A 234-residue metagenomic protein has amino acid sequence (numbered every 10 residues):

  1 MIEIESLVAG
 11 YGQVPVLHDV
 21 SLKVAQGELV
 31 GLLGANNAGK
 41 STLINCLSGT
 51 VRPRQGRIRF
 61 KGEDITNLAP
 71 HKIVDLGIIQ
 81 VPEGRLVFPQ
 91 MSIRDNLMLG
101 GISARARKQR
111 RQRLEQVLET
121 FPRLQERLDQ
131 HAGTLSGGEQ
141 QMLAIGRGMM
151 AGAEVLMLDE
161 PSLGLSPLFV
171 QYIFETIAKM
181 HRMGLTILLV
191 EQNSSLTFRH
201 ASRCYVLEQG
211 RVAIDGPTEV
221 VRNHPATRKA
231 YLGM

Functional and structural regions predicted by a protein language model:
M1-M234: Glycine-rich phosphate-binding loops of nucleotide-dependent enzymes
